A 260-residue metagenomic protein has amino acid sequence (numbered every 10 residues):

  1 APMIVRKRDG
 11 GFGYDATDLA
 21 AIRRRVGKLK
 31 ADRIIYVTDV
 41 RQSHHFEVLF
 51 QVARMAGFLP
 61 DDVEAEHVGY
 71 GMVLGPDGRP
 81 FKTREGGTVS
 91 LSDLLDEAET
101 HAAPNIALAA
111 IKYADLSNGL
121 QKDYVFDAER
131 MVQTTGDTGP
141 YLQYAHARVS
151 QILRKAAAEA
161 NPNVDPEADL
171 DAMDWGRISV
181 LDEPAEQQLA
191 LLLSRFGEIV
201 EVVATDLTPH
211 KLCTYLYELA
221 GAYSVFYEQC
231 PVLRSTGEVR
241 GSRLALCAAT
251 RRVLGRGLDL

Functional and structural regions predicted by a protein language model:
A1-L260: Non-catalytic interaction-recognition regions
